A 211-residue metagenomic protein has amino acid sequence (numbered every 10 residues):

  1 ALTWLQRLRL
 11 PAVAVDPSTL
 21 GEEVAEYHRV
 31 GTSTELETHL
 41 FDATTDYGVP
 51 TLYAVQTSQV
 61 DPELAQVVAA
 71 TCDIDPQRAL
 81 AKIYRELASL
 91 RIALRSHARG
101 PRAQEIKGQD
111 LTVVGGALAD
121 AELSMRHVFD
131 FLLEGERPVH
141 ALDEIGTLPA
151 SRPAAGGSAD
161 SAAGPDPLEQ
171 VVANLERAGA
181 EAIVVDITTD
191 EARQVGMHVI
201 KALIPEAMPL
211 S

Functional and structural regions predicted by a protein language model:
A1-S211: Helix-biased "structured C-terminal domain" signature
